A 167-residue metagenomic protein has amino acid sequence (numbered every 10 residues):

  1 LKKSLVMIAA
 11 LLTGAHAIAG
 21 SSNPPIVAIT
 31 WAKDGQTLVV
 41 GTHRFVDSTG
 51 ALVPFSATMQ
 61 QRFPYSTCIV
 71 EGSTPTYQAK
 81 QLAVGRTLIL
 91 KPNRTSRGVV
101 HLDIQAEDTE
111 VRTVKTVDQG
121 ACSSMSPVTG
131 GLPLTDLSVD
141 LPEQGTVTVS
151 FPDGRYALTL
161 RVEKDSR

Functional and structural regions predicted by a protein language model:
L1-S4: Positively charged n-region of N-terminal signal peptides that target proteins for export
V6-A9: Sec-dependent N-terminal signal peptides
G14-A15: N-terminal signal peptide c-region/cleavage motif recognized by signal peptidases
G20-R167: Outer membrane pore-forming secretion/assembly proteins and partners of Gram-negative envelopes
